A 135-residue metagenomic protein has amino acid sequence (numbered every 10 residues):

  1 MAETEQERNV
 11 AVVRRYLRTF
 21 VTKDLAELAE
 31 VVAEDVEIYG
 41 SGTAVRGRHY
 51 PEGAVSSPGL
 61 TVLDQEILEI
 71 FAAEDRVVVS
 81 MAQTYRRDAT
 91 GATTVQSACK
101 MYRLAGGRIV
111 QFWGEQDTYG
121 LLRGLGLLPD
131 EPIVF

Functional and structural regions predicted by a protein language model:
M1-E30, E34, D130-F135: Short, low-complexity N-terminal intrinsically disordered segments enriched in polar/charged residues
V13-Y16, E27-A29, V36, P51 (+3 more regions): Hydrophobic pocket/interface hotspot
L25-V77: A solvent-exposed, acidic/Ser-Thr-rich amphipathic alpha-helical stretch
V62-E66, T93-C99: Short, surface-exposed coil-to-beta transition loops
S80-R86: Generic short beta-strand segments
W113-F135: Low-complexity, intrinsically disordered terminal/linker segments enriched in charged and Gly/Pro repeats
